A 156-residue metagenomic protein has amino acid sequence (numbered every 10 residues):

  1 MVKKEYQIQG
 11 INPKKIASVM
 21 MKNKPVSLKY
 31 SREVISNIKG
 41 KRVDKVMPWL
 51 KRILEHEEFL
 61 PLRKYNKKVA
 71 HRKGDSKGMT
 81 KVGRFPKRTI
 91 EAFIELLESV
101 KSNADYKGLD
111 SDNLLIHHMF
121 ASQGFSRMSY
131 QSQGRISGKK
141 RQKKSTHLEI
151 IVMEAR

Functional and structural regions predicted by a protein language model:
V2-D110, E149-M153: Ribosome large-subunit tunnel/peptidyl-transferase-proximal elements
M20-M21, I136-K139: Short beta-strand/turn micro-motifs at beta-sheet edges
V100, R135-I136: Eukaryotic intrinsically disordered and solvent-exposed regulatory patches
S111-G134: Extended, charged amphipathic interaction segments
G138-R156: C-terminal edge-of-domain segments
